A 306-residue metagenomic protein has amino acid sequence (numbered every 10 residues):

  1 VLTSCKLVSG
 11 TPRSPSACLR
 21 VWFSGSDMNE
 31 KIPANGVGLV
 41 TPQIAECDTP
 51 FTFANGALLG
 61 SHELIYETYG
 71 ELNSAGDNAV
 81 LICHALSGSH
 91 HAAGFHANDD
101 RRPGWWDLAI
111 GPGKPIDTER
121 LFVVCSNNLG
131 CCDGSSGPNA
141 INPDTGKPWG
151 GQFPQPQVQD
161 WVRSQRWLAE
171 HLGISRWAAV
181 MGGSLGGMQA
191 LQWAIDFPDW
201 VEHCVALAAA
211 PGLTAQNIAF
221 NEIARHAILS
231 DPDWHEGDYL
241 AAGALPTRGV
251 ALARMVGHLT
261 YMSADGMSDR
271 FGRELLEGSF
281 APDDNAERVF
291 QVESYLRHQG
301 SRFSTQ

Functional and structural regions predicted by a protein language model:
M28-I82, H96: Catalytic-loop region of hydrolases
E67, L72-N142: N-terminal cap/lid subdomain of alpha/beta-hydrolase-fold enzymes
P148, Q159-A178: Conserved acidic catalytic loop of the alpha/beta-hydrolase fold
A178-A215: Conserved hydrolase catalytic core segment
A206-F303: Alpha/beta-hydrolase-fold enzymes
